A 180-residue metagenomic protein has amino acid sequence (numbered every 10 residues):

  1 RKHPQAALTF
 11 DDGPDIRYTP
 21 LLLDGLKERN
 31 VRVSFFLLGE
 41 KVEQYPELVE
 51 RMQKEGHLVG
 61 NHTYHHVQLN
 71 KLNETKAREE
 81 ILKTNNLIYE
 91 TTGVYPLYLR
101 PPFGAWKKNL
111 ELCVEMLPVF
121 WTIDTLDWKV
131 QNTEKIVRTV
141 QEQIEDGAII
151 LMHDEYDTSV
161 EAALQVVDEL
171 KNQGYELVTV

Functional and structural regions predicted by a protein language model:
R1-N70, K76, K83, L87 (+2 more regions): Active-site beta->alpha N-cap acidic-glycine motif
E43, V67-E176, V180: Catalytic domains of cell-wall/extracellular-matrix polysaccharide-remodeling enzymes, centered on de-N-acetylation
